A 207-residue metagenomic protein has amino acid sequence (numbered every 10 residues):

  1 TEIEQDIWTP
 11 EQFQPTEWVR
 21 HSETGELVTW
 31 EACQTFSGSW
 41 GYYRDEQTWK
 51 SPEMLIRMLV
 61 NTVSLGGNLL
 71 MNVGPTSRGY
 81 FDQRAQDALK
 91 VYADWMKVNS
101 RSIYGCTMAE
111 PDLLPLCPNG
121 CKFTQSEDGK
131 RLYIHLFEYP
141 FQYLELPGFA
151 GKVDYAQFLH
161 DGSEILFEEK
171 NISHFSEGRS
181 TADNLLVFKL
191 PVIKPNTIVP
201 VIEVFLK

Functional and structural regions predicted by a protein language model:
T1-K207: Mature catalytic domains of secreted/periplasmic carbohydrate-active enzymes
